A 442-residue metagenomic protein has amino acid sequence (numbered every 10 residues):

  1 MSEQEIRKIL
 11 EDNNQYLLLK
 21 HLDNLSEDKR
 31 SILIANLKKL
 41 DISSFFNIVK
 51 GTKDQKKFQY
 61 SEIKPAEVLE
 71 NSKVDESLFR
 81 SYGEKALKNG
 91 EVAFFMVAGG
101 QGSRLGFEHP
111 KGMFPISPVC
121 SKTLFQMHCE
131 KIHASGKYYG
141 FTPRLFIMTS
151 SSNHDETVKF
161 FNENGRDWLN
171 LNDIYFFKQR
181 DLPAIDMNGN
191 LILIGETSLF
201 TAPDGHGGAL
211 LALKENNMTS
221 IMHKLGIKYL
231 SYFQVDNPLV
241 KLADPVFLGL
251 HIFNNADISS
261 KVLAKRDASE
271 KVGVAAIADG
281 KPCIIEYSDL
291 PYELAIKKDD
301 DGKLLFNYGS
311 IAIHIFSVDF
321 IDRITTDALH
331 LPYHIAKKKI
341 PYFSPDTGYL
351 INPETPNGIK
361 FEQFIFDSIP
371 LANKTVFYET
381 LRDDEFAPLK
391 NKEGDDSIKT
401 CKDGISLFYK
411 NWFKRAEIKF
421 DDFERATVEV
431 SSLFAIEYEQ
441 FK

Functional and structural regions predicted by a protein language model:
E3-Y175, P183, I192-L210, T219-S220 (+2 more regions): N-terminal glycine-rich phosphate-binding loop and ensuing alpha1 helix
I6-R7, S81-E84, N217-I221, F247 (+2 more regions): Generic recognition of flexible, low-complexity loop/linker segments
G99, S150-S151, Q179-R180, E215-N216 (+5 more regions): Fold-independent oxyanion-binding glycine-rich loops and adjacent beta-strand/coil segments at enzyme active sites
R166, L171-L263, S269-E270: Conserved beta-loop-beta/alpha segment of the NTase-like Rossmann-fold superfamily that binds/positions NTPs
G226-S231, L239-A243, L248-F423: Catalytic core of tubulin tyrosine ligase-like
